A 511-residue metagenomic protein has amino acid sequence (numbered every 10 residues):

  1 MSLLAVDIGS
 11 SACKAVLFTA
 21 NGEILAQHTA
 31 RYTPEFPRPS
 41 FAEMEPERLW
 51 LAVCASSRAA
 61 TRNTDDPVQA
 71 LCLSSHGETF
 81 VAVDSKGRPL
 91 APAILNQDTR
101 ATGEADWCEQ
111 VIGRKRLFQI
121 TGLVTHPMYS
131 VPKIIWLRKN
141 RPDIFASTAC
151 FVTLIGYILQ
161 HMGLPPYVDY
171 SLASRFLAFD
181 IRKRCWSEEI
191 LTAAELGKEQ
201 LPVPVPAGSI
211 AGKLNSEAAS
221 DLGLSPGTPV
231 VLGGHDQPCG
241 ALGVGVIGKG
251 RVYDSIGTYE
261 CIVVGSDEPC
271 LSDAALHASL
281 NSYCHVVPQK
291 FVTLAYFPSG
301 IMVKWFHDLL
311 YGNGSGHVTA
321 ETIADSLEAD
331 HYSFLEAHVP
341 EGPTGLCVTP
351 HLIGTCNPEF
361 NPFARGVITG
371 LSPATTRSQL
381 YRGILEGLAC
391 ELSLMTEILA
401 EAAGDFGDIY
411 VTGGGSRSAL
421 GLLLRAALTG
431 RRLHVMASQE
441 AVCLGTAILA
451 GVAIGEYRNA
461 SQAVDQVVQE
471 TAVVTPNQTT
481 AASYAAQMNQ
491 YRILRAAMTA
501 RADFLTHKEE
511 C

Functional and structural regions predicted by a protein language model:
M1-P92, Q119, S147, A219-S220 (+4 more regions): N-terminal glycine/serine-rich phosphate-binding loop of ATP-dependent small-molecule kinases, especially carbohydrate
L4-A5, T102, E109-G122, P132-Y167 (+3 more regions): Active-site core segments that coordinate phosphate-bearing ligands/cofactors across diverse enzyme families
G9-A12, P67-Q69, S74-H76, S130 (+5 more regions): Short, basic and Ser/Thr-rich N-terminal targeting/leader segments
G22, E45, L71, D98 (+3 more regions): Residue-level signal for inorganic ion chemistry
R58-N96, V124-S130, L159-D180, V203-P206 (+1 more regions): Short beta-strand-loop/turn "lid" adjacent to the catalytic site in phosphate-handling enzymes
R88-P89, W107, V111: Hydrophobic or amphipathic alpha-helical targeting/insertion segments
